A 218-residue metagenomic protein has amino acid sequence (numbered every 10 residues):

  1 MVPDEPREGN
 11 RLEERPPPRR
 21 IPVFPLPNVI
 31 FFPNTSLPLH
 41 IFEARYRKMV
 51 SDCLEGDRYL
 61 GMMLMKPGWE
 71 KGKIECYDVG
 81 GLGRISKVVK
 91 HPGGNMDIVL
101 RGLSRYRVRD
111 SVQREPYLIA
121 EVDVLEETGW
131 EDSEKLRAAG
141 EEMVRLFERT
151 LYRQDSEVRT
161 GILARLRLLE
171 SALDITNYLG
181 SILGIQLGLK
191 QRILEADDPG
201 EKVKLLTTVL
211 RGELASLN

Functional and structural regions predicted by a protein language model:
V2-N218: N-terminal low-complexity, acidic/polar interaction/targeting segments
